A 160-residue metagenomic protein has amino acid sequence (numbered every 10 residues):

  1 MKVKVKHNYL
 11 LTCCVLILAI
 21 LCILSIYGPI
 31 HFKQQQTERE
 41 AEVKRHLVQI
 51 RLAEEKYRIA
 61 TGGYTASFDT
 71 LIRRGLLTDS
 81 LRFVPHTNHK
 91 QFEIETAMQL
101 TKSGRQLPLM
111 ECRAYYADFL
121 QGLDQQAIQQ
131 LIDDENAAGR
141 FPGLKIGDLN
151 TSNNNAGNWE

Functional and structural regions predicted by a protein language model:
M1-H7: Short, Lys/Arg-rich N-terminal segment immediately upstream of the first membrane anchor
H7, H31, H46, H86-H89: Histidine (H) residue identity feature
N8-Y27: Hydrophobic membrane-insertion alpha-helices, especially the h-region of bacterial N-terminal signal peptides
C22-E38: Transmembrane signal-anchor/signal-peptide helices with a preference for the extracytoplasmic
E40-T61: N-terminal alpha-helical signal peptides/signal-anchor transmembrane segments
K56-E160: Low-complexity, acidic interaction segments enriched in glycine
